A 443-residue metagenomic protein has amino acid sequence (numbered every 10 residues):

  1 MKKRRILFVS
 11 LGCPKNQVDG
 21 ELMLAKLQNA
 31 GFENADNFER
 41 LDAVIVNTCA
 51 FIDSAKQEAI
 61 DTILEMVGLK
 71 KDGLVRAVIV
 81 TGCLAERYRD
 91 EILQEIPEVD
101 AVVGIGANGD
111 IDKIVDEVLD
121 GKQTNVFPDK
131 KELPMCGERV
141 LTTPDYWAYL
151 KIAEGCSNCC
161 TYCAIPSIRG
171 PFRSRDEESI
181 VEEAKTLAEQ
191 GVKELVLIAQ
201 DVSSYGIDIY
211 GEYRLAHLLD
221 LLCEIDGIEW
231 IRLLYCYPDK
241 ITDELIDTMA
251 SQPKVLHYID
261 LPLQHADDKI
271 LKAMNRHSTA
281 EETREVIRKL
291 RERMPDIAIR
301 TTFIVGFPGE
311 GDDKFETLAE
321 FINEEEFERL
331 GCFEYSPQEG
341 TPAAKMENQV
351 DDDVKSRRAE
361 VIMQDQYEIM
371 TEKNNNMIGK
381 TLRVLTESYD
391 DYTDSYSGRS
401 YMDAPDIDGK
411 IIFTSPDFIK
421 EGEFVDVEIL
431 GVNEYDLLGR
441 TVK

Functional and structural regions predicted by a protein language model:
M1-Y205, E244, I259, E282-E292 (+4 more regions): Proteins enriched for Cys/Gly/acidic motifs involved in redox and nucleic-acid/cofactor modification
C13, G206-G227, A273-M274, P337-E368: Radical SAM enzyme [4Fe-4S]-AdoMet core and its adjacent flexible, acidic and glycine-rich loops/tails across
E39, S157, K254, A266 (+3 more regions): Short strand-connecting beta-turns/loops that link adjacent beta-strands
A77-V80, R87, E189-D313, E324: Conserved SAM/AdoMet-binding glycine-rich loop
I96-P97, V118-G121, Y213-L215, M249-A250 (+2 more regions): Short, hinge-like loop/turn segments at secondary-structure boundaries
V140-L141, D247-S251, L263, N374-N376 (+2 more regions): Replace "in large, NTP-powered and nucleic-acid-processing enzymes" with "in large, NTP-powered factors and other
I180, L197, L233, L261 (+6 more regions): Conserved, mostly hydrophobic/aromatic
K345-K443: Terminal RNA-binding accessory module
